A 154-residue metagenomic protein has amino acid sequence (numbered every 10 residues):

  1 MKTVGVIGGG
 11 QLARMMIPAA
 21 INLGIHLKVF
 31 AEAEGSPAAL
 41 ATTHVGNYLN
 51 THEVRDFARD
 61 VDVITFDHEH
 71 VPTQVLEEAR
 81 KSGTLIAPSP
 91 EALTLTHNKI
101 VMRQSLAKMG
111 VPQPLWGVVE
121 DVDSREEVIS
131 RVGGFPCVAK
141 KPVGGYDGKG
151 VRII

Functional and structural regions predicted by a protein language model:
M1-Q104, D123: ATP-binding N-terminal substructure of ATP-dependent carboxylate-amine bond-forming enzymes
L95-I154: Active-site nucleotide/adenylate-binding loops and adjacent lid/helix of ATP-dependent enzymes
